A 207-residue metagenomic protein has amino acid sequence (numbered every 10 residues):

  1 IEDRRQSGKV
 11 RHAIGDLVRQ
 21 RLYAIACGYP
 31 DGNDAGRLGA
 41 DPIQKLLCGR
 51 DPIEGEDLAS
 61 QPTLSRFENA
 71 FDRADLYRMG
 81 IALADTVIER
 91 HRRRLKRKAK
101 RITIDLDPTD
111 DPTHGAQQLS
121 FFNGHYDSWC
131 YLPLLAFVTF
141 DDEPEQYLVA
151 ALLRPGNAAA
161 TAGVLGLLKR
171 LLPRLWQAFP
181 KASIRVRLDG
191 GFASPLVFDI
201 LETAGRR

Functional and structural regions predicted by a protein language model:
I1-R19, A162: Basic, short loop/linker segments at the boundary and entry of helix-turn-helix/winged-helix-like folds
D16-G28: Short, hydrophobic/amphipathic alpha-helical patches that form generic packing surfaces within helical domains
Q20, A35, S60, L64 (+3 more regions): Short, conserved catalytic/metal-binding motifs centered on acidic residues
G32-P52: DNA-recognition alpha helix
L47-C48, T113-S120, Y147-A150, P195-L201: Short acidic, glycine/serine/threonine-rich loops at helix termini
D51-P52, E56-D57, Q61-T139: Active-site-proximal, Lys/Arg-enriched surface segment that forms a nucleic-acid-binding/basic interface patch
G124-F179: Electropositive, glycine- and tryptophan-enriched low-complexity nucleic-acid-binding patches
A160-R207: Domain-level cores of phosphate- or acyl-group-handling catalytic modules
